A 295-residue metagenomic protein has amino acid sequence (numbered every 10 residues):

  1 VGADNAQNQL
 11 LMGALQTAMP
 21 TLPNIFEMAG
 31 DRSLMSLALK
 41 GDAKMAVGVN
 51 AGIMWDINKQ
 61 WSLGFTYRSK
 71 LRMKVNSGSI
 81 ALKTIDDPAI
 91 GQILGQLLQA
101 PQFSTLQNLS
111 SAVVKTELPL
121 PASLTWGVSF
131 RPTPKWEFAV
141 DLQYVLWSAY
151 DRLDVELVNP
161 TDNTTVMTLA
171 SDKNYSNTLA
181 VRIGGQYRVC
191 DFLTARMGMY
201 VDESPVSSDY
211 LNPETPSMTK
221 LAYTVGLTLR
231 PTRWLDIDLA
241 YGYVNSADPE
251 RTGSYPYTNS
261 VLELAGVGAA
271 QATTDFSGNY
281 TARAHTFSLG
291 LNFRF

Functional and structural regions predicted by a protein language model:
V1-F295: Outer-membrane beta-barrel porins/channels
